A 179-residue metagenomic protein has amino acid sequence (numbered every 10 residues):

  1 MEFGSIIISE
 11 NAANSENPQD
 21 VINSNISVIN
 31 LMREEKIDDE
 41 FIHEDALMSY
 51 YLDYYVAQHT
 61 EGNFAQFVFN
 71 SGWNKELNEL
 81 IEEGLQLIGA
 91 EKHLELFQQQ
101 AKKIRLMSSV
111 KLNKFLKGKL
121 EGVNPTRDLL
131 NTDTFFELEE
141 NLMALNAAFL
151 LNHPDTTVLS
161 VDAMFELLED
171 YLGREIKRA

Functional and structural regions predicted by a protein language model:
M1-D53, H59-G62, N70-N78, G84-A179: Extended, alpha-helix-rich binding/interface surfaces that flank or overlap catalytic cores and mediate recognition
